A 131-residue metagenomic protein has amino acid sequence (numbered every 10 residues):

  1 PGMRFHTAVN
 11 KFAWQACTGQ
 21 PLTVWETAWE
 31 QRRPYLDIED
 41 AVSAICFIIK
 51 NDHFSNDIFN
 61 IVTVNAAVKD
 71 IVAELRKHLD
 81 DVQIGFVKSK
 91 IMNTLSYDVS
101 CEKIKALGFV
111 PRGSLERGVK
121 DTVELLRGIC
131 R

Functional and structural regions predicted by a protein language model:
P1-T7: Flexible, glycine-rich beta-alpha linker
T7-A8, V110: Short, conserved clusters of charged catalytic residues that mark active-site and nucleotide-handling motifs
A8-V9, S100: Activation loop
A16-R131: C-terminal substrate-binding subdomain of Rossmann-fold SDR/epimerase-dehydratase oxidoreductases
